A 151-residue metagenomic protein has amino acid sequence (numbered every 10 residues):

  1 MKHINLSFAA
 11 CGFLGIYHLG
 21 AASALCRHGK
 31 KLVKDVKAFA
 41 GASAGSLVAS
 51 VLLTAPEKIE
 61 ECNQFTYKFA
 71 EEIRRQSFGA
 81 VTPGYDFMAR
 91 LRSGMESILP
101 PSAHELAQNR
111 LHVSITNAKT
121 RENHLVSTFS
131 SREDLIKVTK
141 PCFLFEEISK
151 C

Functional and structural regions predicted by a protein language model:
M1-A40, L47-C151: Patatin-like phospholipase
